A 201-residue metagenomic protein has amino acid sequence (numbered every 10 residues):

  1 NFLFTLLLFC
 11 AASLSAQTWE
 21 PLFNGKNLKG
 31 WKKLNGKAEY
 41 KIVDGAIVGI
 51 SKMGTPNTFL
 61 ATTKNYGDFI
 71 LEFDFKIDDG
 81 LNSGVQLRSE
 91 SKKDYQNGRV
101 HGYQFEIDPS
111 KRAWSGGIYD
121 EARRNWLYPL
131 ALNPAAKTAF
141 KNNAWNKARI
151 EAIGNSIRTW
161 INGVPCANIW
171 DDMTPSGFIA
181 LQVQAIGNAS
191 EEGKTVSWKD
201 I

Functional and structural regions predicted by a protein language model:
N1-T18: Bacterial Sec-dependent N-terminal signal peptides
A16-D200: Carbohydrate-interacting regions of secretory-pathway proteins
